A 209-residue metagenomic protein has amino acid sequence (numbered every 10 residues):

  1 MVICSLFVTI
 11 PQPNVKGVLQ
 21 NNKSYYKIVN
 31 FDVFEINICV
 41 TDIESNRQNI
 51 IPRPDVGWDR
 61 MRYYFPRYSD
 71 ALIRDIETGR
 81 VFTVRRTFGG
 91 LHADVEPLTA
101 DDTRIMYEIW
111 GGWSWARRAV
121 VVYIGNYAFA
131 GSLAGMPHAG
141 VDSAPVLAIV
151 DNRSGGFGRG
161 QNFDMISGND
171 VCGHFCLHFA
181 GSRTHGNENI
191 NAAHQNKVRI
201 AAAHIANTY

Functional and structural regions predicted by a protein language model:
M1, Q20-N21, C176: Unusually extended, aromatic-enriched hydrophobic runs near protein termini
M1-Q12: Sec-dependent N-terminal signal peptides of Gram-positive bacterial secreted proteins and lipoproteins
V8-T9, L133, C172-L177: Generic preference for hydrophobic/aromatic residues in regular secondary structure cores
V15-D164: Cell wall/extracellular polymer interaction/catalysis modules
F34-N37, G155, G168-Y209: C-terminal partner/receptor-binding element of secreted or periplasmic proteins
